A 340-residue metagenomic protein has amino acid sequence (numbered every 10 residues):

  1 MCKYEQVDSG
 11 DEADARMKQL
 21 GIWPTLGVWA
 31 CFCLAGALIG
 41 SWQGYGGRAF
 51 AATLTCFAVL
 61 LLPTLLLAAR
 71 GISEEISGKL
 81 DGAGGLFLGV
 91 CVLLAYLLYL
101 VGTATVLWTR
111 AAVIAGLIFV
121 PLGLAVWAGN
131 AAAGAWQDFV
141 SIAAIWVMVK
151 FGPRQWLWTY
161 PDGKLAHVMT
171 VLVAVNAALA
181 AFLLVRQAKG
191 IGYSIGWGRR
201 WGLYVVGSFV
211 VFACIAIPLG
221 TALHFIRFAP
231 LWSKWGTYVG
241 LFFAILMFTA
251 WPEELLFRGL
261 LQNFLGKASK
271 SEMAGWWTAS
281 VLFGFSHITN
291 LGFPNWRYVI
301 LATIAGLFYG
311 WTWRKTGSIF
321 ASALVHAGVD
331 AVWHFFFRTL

Functional and structural regions predicted by a protein language model:
C2, E12-A69: N-terminal signal-anchor module of multipass membrane proteins
Q19-A37, C56-L60, G82-Y96, S141-M148 (+2 more regions): Alpha-helical transmembrane segments
G36-Y45, A69-I72, A95-T105, K150-P161 (+2 more regions): Juxtamembrane "helix-exit" motif on the non-cytosolic side of transmembrane helices
A49-A58, G82-V185: Alpha-helical transmembrane segments in multi-pass membrane proteins
L66, P121-A125, G306-W313: Hydrophobic transmembrane alpha-helices
R70-G82, V126-Q137, I191-R200, G266-S269: Membrane-interface helix-boundary motifs at transmembrane edges
A133-A135, R154-T249, K267: Juxtamembrane helix-loop-helix connectors linking adjacent transmembrane helices in multi-pass membrane enzymes
V211-L340: Transmembrane helix-loop-helix hairpins at the membrane interface of multi-pass integral membrane proteins
